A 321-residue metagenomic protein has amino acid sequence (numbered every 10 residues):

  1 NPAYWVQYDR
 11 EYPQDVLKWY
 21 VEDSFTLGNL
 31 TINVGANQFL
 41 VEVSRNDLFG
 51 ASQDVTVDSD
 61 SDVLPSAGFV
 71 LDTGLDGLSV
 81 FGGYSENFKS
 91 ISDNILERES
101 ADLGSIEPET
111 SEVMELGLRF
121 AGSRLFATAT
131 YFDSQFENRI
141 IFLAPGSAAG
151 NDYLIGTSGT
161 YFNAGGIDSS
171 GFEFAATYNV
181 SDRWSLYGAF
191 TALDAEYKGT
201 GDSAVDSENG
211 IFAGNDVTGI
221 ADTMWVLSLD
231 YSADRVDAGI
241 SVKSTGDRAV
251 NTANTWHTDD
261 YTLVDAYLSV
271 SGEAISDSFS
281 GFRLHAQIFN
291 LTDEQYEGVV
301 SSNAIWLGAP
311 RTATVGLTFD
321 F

Functional and structural regions predicted by a protein language model:
N1-L75: Signature of Gram-negative outer-membrane beta-barrel scaffolds
N1-Q7, V41-S61, S92-G104, I141-F162 (+1 more regions): Solvent-exposed loop segments that connect transmembrane elements
D9-D15, S52-S61, A101-T110, F162-D168 (+3 more regions): Replace "Gram-negative outer membrane beta-barrel proteins" with "bacterial and organellar outer membrane beta-barrel
V16-S24, T31-G35, L64-G68, L103 (+8 more regions): Membrane-embedded beta-strand positions in outer-membrane beta-barrel channels/transporters
D23-L27, Q38, S61, F69-T73 (+10 more regions): Residue-level signature of outer-membrane beta-barrel architecture
T26-T31, V41, D133-Q135, S158-T252 (+3 more regions): Gram-negative outer-membrane beta-barrel transporters
A67-T73, G82, E112-L116, F120 (+1 more regions): Conserved C-terminal beta-signal and adjacent last beta-strands/turns of outer-membrane beta-barrel proteins
D72-S85, E107-F172, T177-L186, T191 (+2 more regions): Membrane-embedded beta-barrel scaffold of Gram-negative outer-membrane proteins
